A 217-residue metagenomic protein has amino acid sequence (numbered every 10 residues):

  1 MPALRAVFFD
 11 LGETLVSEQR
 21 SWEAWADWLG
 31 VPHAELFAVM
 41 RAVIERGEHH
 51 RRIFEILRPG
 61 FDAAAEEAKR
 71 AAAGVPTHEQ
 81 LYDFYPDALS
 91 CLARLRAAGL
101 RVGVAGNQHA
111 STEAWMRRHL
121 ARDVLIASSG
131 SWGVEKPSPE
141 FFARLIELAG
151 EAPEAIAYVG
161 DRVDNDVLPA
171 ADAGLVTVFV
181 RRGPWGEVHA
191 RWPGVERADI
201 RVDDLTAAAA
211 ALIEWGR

Functional and structural regions predicted by a protein language model:
M1-F8, L89, A93-R217: Asp-based, Mg2+/Mn2+-dependent phosphohydrolase catalytic module
P2-L100, H109-A114: N-terminal helical cap/lid subdomain that shapes the substrate entry/recognition surface in HAD-like hydrolases
